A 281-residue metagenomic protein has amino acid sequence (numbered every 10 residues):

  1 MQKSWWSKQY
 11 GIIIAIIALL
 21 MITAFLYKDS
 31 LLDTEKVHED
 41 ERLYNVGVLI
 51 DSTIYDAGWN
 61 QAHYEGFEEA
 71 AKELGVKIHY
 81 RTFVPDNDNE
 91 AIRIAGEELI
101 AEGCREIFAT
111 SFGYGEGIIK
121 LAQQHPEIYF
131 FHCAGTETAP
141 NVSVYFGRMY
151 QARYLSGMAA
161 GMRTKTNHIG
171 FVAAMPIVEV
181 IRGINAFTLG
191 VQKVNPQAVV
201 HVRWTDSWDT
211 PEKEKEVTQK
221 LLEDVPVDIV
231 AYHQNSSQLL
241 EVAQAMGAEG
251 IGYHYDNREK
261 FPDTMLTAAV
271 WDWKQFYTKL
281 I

Functional and structural regions predicted by a protein language model:
K3-I13, A24-I281: A residue-level marker of the well-folded mature domains of exported/periplasmic proteins
A18-T23: Hydrophobic core of alpha-helical transmembrane segments in multi-pass integral membrane proteins
